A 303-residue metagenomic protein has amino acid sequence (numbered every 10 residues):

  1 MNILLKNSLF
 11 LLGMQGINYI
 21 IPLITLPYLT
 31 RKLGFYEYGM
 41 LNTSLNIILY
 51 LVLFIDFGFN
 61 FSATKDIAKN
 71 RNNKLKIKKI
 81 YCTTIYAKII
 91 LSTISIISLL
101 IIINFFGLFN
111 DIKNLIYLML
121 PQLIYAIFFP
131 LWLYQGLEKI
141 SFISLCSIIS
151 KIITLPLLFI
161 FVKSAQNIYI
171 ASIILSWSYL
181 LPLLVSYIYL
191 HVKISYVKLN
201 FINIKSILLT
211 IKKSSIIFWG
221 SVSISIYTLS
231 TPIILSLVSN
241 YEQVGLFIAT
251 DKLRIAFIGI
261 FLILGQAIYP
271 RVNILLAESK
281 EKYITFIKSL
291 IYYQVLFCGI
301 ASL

Functional and structural regions predicted by a protein language model:
L5, N42, K74-I90, I211 (+1 more regions): Interfacial transmembrane-helix starts/ends
L5-I17, Y117, P121, Y134-F159 (+1 more regions): Alpha-helical transmembrane segments of multi-pass membrane transporters/permeases
N7-P22, I143, I149-T154, A171-L190 (+1 more regions): Transmembrane helical elements of multi-pass membrane transporters/channels
G16, I20-L23, I55-D56, C82-N114 (+3 more regions): Alpha-helical transmembrane segments of multi-pass membrane transport and lipid-handling proteins
T30-Y38, F105-K113, L137-L184, Q243 (+1 more regions): Membrane-interface helix-loop junctions in multi-pass transport and translocation proteins
L33-S44, N70-T83, T93-I124, S164-A171: Membrane-interface helix-capping segments at transmembrane helix termini in multi-pass transporters
D56-N72, R254-K280, I287: Helix-loop junctions and terminal segments of transmembrane helices in multi-pass membrane transport/translocation
A63, P130-S141, I160-A165, S176-I202 (+1 more regions): C-terminal transmembrane helix end/exit motif
